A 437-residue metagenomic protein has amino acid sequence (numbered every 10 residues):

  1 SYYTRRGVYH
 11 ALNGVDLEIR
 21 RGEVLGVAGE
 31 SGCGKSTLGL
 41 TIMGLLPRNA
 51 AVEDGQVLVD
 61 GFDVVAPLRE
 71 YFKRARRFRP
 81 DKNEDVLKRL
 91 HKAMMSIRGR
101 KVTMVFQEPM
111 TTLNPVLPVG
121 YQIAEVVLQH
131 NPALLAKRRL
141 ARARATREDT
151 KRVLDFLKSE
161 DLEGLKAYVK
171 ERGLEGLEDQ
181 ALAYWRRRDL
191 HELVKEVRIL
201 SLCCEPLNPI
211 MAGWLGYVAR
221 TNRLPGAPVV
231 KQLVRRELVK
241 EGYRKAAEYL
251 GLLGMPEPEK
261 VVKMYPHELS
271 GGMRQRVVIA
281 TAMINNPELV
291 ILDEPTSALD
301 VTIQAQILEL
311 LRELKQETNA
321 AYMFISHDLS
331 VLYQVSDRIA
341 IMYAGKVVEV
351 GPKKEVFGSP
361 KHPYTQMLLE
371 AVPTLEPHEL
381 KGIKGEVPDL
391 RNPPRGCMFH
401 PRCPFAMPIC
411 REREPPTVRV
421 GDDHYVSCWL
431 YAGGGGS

Functional and structural regions predicted by a protein language model:
S1-G14, L45-A51, D63-M94, V116 (+6 more regions): A short, flexible loop at the N-terminus of ABC-type nucleotide-binding domains that lies
A28-G29: The feature captures the beta-strand-to-loop junction immediately N-terminal to the Walker
G44, N286-I291, P295-K381: P-loop NTP-binding/switch modules centered on Walker-like glycine-rich loops
V52-A66, L140, A247: Conserved ABC transporter NBD signature motif
Y71-R74, F78-N83, G351-S437: Short catalytic/signature loops enriched in Gly
Y265-L269, M273: Conserved ABC ATPase signature
